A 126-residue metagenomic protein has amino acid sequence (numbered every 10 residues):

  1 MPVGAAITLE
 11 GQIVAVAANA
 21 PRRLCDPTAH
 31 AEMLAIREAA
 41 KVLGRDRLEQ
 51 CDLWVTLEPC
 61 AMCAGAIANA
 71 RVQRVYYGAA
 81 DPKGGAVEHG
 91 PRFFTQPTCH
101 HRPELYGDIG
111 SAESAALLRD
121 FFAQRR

Functional and structural regions predicted by a protein language model:
P2-G11: Short beta-strand scaffold segments in enzyme catalytic cores
L9-E10, R37, E49: A cytosolic small-molecule/anion-sensing beta-strand core signal
A18-R22: A short, polar/acidic, helix/strand-boundary loop motif
R23-L34: A short, polar/charged loop-to-alpha-helix boundary motif
R45-L57: Immediate flanking context of iron-sulfur cluster ligation sites
P59-R126: Zinc-dependent deaminase
